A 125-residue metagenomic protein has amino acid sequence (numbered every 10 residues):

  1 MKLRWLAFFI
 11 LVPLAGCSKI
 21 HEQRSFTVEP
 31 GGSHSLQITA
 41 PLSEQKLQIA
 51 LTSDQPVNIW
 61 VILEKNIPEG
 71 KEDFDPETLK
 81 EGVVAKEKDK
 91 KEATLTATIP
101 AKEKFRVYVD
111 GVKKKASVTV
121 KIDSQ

Functional and structural regions predicted by a protein language model:
M1-L6: Bacterial N-terminal signal peptides that target proteins for export
L14-G16: C-terminal motif of bacterial Sec signal peptides marking the signal peptidase cleavage site
S18-I20: Bacterial signal peptide processing site
E22-E29, P56-K91, S117-T119: Surface-exposed beta-strand/loop patches in noncatalytic accessory domains and peripheral targeting/linker segments
S25-Q48, T94: Non-catalytic, beta-strand-enriched accessory regions in extracellular/secretory proteins and membrane protein
Q37-N66: Post-signal-peptide N-terminal segment of Sec-exported extracytoplasmic proteins
Q37-T39, V83-P100: Beta-sandwich interaction modules
S43-I49, A97-K114: Noncatalytic modules at the cell exterior or secretory-pathway interfaces, chiefly beta-strand-rich lectin/adhesion
